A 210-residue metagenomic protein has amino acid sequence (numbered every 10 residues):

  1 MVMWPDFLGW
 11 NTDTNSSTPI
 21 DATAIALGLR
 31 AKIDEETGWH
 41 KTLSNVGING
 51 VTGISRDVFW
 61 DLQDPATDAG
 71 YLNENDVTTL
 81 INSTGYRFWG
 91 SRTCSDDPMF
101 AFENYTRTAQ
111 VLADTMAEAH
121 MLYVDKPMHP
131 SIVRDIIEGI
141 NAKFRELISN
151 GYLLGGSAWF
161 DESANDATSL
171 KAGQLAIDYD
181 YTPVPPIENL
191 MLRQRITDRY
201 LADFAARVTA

Functional and structural regions predicted by a protein language model:
M1-E118, D161: A glycine- and small-residue-enriched flexible loop/hinge signal that marks low-structured segments
G38, G47-V51, D57, P130 (+2 more regions): Generic alpha-helical propensity signal that fires on short helical segments and nearby coil/disordered stretches
F59, D64-A66, N104, H129 (+2 more regions): Alpha-helix initiation/capping motif
D68-Y71, S157, A167, D178: Short, surface-exposed charged micro-motifs
N73, G151-L153, L170-A172: A generic structural signal for short, non-catalytic loop/turn and secondary-structure boundary residues
S95-D96, K143, T182: Generic structural signal for bulky hydrophobic/aromatic residues embedded in well-ordered secondary structure
F102-S163: Acidic, low-complexity glycine/serine/threonine-rich segments
A164-A210: C-terminal edge-of-domain segments
